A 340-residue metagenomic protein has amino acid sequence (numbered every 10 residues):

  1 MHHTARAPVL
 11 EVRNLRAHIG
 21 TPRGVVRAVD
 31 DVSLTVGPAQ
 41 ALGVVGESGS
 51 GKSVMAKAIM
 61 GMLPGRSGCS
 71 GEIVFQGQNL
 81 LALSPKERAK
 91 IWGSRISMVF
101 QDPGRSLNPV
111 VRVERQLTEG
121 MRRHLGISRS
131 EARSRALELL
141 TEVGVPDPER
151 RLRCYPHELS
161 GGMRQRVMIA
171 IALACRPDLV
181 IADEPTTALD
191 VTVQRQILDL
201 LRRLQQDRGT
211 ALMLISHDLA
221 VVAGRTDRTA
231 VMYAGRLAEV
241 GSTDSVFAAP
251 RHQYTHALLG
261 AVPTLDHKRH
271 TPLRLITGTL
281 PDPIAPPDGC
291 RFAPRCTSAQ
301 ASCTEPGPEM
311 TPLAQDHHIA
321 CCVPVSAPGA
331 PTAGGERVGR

Functional and structural regions predicted by a protein language model:
M1-A248, G260, I319, V325-R340: ABC transporter nucleotide-binding domains
R6, S242-R340: Charged, flexible cofactor/metal-binding loops and thiol motifs
